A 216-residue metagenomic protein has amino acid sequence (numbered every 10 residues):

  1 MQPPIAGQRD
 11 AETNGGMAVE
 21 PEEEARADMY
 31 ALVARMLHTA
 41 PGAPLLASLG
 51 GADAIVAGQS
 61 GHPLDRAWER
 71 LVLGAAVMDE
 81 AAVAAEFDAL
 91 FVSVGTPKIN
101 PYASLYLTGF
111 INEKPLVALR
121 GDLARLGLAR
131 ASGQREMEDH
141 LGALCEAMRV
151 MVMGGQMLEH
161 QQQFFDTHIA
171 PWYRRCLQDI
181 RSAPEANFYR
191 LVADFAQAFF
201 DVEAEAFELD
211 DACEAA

Functional and structural regions predicted by a protein language model:
Q2-A216: Charged, alpha-helix-forming regions
